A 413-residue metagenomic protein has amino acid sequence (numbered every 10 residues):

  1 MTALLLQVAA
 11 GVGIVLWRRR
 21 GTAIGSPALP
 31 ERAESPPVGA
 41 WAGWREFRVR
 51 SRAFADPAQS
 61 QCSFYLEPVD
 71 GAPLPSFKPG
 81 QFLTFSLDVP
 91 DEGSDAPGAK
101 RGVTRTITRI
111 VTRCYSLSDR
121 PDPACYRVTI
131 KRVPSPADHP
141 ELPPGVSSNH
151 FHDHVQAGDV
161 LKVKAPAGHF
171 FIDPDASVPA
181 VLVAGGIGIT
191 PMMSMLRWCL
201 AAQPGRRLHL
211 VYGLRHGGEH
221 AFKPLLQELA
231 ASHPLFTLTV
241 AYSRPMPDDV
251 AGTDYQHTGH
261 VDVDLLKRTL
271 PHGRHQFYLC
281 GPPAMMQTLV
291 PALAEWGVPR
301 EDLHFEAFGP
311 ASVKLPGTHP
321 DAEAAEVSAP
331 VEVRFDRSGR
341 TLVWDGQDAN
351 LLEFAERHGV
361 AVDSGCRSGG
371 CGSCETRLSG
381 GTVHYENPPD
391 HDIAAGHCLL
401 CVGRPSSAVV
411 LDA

Functional and structural regions predicted by a protein language model:
M1-I14, G218-A413: Reductase modules of NAD(P)H-dependent flavoproteins
G13-P36: Transmembrane-cytosolic junction motif
A28-D159, L214-H216, Q227, S243-P245: Ferredoxin-reductase
L117, I189-A201: Histidine-anchored nucleotide/phosphate-binding helix
K164-S177: A short, basic/flexible loop-to-alpha-helix module at the beginning of a structural domain
P179-V181, H209, Q276: Structural motif
L200-L208: Conserved S-adenosyl-L-methionine
